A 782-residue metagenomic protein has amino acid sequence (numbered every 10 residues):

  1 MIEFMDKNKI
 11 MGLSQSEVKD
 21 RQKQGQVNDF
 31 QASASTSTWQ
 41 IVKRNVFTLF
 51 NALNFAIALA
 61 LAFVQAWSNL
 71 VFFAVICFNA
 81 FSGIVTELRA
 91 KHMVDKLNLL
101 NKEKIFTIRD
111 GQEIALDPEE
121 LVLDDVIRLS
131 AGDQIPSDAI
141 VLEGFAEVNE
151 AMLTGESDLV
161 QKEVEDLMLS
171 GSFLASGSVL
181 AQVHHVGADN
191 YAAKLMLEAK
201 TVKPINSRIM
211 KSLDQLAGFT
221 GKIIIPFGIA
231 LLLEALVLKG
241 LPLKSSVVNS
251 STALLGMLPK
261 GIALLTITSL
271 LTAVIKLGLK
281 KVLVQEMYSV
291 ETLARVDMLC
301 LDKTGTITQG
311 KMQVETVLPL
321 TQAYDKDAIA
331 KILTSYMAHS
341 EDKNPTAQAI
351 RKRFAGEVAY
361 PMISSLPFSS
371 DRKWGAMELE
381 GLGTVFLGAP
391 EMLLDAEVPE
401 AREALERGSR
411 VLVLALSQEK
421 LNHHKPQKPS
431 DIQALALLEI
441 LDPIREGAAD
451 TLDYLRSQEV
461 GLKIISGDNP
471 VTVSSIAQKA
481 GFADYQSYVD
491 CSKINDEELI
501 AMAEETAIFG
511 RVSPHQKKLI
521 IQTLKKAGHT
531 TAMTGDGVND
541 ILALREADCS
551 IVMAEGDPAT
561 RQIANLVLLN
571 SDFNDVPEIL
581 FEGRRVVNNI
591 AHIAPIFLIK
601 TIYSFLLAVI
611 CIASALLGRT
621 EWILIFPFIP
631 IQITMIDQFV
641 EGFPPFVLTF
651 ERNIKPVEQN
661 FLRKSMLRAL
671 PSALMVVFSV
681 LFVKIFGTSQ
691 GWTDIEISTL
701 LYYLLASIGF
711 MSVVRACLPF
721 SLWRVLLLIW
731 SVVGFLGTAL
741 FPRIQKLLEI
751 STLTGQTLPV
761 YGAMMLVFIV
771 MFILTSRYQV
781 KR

Functional and structural regions predicted by a protein language model:
I2, K102-K211, I494-A507: Cytosolic catalytic regions of P-type ion-transporting ATPases
K7-G12, S16, R21-S33, F78-F81 (+3 more regions): Actuator/coupling domain of P-type ATPases
V27-K104, I350: Transmembrane helix-loop-helix hairpins at the membrane interface
A52-A74, K222-P259, L271-T272, K276-K281 (+3 more regions): Helix-interface capping motifs at the ends of transmembrane segments in multi-pass membrane proteins
S68-K102, R109, N206-L301, L455-Q458 (+3 more regions): Hydrophobic alpha-helical transmembrane segments
S82, Q112, H184-G187, K200 (+13 more regions): Conserved beta-strand/loop elements of the cytosolic catalytic core of P-type E1-E2 ATPases, chiefly in the P-domain
L231, D342, D484-A532, A547 (+3 more regions): Membrane-embedded transport module
R295-Q433, I440, D453-Y454, L462-S474 (+5 more regions): Cytosolic catalytic regions of ATP/NTP-dependent phosphoryl-transfer enzymes
